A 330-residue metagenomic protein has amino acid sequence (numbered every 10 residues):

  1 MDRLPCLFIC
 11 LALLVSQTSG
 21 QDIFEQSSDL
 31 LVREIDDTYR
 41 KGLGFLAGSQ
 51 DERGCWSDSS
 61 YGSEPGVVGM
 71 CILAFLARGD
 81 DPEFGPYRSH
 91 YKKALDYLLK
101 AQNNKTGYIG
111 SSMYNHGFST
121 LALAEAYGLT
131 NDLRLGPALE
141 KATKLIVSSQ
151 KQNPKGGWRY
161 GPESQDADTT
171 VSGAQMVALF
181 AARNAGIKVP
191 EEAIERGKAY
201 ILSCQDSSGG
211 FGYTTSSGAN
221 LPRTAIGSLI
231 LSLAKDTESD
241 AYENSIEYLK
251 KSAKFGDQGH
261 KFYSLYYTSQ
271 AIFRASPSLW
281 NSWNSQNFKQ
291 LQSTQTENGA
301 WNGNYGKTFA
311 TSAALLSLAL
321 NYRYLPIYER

Functional and structural regions predicted by a protein language model:
M1-L4: Positively charged n-region of N-terminal signal peptides that target proteins for export
C6-S16: Bacterial N-terminal signal peptides
L13, I35-D37, A47: Exposed boundary/loop context
Q21-K41, C55-H90, N104-K144, S148-E195 (+3 more regions): An alpha-helical repeat/solenoid feature that recognizes helix-turn-helix modules
A47-Q50, N103, Q295-T296, W301: Large, well-folded core regions of big proteins
K151, L291, Q295-T296: A generic hydrophobic-segment detector
